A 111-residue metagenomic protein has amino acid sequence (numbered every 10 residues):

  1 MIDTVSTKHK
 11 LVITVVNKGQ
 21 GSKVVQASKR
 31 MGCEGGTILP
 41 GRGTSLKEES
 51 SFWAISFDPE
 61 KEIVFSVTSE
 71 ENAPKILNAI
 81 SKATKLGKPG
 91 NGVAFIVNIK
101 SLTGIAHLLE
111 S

Functional and structural regions predicted by a protein language model:
M1-S111: Positively charged, small/polar-rich N-terminal and surface patches that mediate targeting and assembly and bind
